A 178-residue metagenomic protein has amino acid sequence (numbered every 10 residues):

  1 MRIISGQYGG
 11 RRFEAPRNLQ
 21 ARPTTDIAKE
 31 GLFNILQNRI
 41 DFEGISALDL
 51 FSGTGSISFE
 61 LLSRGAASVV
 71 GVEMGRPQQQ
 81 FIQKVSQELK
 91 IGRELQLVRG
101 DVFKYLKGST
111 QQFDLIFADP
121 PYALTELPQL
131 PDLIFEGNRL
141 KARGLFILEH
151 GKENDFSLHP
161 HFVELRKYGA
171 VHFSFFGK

Functional and structural regions predicted by a protein language model:
M1-K178: Class I S-adenosyl-L-methionine-dependent methyltransferase catalytic core
